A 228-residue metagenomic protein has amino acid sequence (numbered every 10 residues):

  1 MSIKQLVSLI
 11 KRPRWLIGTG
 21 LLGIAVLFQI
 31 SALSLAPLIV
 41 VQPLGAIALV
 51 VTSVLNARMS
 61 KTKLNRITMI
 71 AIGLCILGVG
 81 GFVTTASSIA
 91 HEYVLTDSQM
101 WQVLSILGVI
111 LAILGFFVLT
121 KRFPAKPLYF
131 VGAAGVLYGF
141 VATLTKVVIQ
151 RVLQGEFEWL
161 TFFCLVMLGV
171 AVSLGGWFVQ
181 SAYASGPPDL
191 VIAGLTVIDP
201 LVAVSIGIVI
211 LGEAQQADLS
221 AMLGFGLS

Functional and structural regions predicted by a protein language model:
M1-S228: Polytopic alpha-helical membrane proteins, predominantly small-molecule transporters/carriers
